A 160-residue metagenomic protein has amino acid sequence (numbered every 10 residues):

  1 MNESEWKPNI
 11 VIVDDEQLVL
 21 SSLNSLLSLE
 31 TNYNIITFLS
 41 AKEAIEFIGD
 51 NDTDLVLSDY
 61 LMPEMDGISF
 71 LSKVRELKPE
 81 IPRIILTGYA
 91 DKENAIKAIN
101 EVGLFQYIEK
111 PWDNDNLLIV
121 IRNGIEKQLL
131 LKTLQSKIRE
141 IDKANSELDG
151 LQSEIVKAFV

Functional and structural regions predicted by a protein language model:
M1-V11: Non-catalytic signal-transmission and effector/linker regions of two-component phosphorelay proteins
V11, N51-L57: Active-site beta3 strand of CheY-like receiver
D14, D59, T87: Active-site residues of response regulator receiver
Q17-I36: Two-component/phosphorelay signaling modules centered on CheY-like receiver
T37-E46, G67: Helix N-cap/capping motif at the beta->alpha junctions
M62: Receiver (REC) domain active-site loop signature in two-component systems and cognate sites in sensor histidine kinases
S69, E76, A90-Y107: Alpha4 helix (beta4-alpha4-beta5 surface) of REC/receiver domains from two-component response regulators
D91-E93, P111-I121, I125, L129 (+1 more regions): C-terminal output helix
